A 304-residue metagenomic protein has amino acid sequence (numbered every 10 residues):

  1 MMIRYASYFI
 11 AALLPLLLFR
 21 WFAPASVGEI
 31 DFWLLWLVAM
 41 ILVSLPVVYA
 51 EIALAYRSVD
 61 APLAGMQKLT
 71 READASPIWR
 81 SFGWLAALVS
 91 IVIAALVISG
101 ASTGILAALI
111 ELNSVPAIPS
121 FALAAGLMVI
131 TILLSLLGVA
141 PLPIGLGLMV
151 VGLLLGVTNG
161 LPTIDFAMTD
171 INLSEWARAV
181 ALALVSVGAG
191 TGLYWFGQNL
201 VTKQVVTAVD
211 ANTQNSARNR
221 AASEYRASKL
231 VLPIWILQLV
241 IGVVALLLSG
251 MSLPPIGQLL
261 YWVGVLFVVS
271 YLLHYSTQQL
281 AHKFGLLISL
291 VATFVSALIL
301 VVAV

Functional and structural regions predicted by a protein language model:
M1-F22, V47-I52, Y56, L63 (+3 more regions): Membrane-interface "cap" regions at the ends of multi-pass membrane proteins
M1-M2, I30-L37, S76-L88, L136-M149 (+2 more regions): Alpha-helical transmembrane segments and their helix-start/interface "positive-inside/aromatic belt" motifs in integral
M1-V38, P162-I171, W235-P255: Transmembrane helix-boundary motif of multi-pass solute transporters/channels
Y5-Y8, W36-I41, A73, P77-A94 (+5 more regions): Hydrophobic alpha-helical transmembrane segments of multi-pass small-molecule transporters/permeases
F19-F32, E51-D60, I164-F166, V201-N212: Membrane-interface helix-loop junction between the first two transmembrane segments
A23-V27, P62-L88, I93-P143, V157-A181 (+3 more regions): Inter-helical loop and helix-membrane interface segments of multi-pass membrane transporters/permeases
L35-T70, F196, L272: Juxtamembrane transmembrane-helix boundary signature
P141, V150-V304: Membrane-embedded translocation segments of transport machinery
